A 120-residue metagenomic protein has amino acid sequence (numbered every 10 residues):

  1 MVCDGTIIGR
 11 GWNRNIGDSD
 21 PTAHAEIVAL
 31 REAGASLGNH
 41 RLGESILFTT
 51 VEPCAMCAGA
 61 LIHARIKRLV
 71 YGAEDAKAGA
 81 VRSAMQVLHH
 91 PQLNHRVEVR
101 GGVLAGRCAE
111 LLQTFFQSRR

Functional and structural regions predicted by a protein language model:
M1-G5: Short beta-strand scaffold segments in enzyme catalytic cores
I7, P53-R120: Zinc-dependent deaminase
G9-G11: Short hydrophobic alpha-helix segments
N15, T49, A73: Residues that line or immediately flank small-molecule/substrate-binding pockets and catalytic motifs
N15-V28, E32: A short, polar/charged loop-to-alpha-helix boundary motif
S36: A short helix-coil junction within the Rossmann-fold of NAD(P)-dependent oxidoreductases
N39-E52: Immediate flanking context of iron-sulfur cluster ligation sites
